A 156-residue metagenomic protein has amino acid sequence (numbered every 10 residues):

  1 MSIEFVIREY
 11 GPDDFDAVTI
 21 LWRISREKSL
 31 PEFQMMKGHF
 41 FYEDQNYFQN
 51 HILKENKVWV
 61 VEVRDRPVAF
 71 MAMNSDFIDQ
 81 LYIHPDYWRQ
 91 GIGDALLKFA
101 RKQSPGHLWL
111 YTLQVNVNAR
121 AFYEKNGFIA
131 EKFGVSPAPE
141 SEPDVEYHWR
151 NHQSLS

Functional and structural regions predicted by a protein language model:
F5-I20: A short beta-loop-alpha structural element at the N-terminal edge of CoA-dependent acyl/N-acetyltransferase catalytic
I20-F48: Conserved GNAT-fold acetyl-CoA-binding loop/helix
N56-A69: Conserved beta-hairpin
F77-W88, T112-L113: A short, internal acetyl-CoA/4′-phosphopantetheine-binding micro-motif in the GNAT/acyltransferase core
R89-K102, A121, K125: Conserved acetyl-CoA-binding loop-helix of GNAT-fold acetyltransferases
G93, L97, V115-A119, V135-P143: Short glycine/proline-centered loop/turn elements that form peptide/ligand docking sites
Q103-V115: Conserved GNAT acetyl-CoA-binding A-motif
